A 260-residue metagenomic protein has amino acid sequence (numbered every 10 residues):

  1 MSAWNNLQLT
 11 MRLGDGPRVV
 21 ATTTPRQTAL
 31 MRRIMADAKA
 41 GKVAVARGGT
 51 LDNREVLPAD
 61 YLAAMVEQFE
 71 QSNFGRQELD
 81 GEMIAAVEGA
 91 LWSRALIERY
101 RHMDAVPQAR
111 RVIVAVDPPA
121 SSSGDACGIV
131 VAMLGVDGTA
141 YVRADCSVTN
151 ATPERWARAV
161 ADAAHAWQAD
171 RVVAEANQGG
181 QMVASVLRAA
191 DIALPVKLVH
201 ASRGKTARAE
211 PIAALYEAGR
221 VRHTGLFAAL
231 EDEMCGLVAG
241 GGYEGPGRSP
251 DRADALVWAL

Functional and structural regions predicted by a protein language model:
S2-F69: ASCE P-loop NTPase helicase motor core
R12, A228, R252-D254: Conserved RecA-like P-loop NTPase helicase motor core
V19, V43-R47, I113, V196-L198 (+1 more regions): Conserved beta-strand scaffold positions in the cores of enzyme catalytic domains, especially in NTP/NDP-utilizing
V20-A21, A115, R171-E175: Short catalytic-loop micro-motif centered on adjacent basic/acidic residues
R54-V116: ATPase catalytic-site recognition across NTP-hydrolyzing enzymes
A86, V130-G242: Mg2+-dependent endonuclease catalytic cores in nucleic-acid-processing enzymes, primarily RNase H-like
V106-L134, A255: Gly/Thr-rich phosphate-binding beta-strand-loop-beta motif of the actin/hexokinase/Hsp70
A120, G241-L260: Charge-patterned, long linear interaction tracts outside catalytic cores
